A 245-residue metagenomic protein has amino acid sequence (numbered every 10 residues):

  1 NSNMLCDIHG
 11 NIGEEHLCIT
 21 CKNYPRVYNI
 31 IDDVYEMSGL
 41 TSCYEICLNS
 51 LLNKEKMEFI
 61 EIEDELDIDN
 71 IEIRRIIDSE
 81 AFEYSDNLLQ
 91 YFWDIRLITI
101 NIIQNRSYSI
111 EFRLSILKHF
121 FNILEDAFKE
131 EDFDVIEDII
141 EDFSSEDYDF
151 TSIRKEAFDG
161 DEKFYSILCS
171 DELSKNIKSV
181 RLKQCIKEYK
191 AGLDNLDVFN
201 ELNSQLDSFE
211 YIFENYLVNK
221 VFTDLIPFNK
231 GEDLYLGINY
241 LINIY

Functional and structural regions predicted by a protein language model:
S2-L51: Short Cys/His-based metal-binding microdomains
L5, V27, I76-S79, E83 (+2 more regions): Generic preference for well-ordered secondary structure
H9-G13, I31, Y84-N87, Y91 (+1 more regions): Conserved aromatic-histidine-acidic binding/catalytic patches
T20, I76, D224-P227: Residue-level signal for well-ordered alpha-helical segments
E45-D142: Charged, amphipathic alpha-helical linkers/stalks
R106-Y245: Hydrophobic, aromatic-lined core segments that form the binding pocket/scaffold for planar heteroaromatic ligands
